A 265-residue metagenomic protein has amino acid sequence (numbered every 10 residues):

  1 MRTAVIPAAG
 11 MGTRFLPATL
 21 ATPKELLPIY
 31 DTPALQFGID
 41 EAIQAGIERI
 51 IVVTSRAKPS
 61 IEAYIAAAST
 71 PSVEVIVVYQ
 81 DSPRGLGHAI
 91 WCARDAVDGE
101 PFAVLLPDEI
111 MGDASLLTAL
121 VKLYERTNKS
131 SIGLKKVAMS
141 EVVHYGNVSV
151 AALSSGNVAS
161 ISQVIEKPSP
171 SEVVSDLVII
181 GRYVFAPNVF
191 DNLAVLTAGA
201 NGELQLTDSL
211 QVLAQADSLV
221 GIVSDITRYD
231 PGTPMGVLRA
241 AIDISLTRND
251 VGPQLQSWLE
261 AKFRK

Functional and structural regions predicted by a protein language model:
M1-I6, R14-P17, L27-P28, T32-V104 (+1 more regions): Conserved N-terminal catalytic core of the sugar/cofactor nucleotidyltransferase
R2, N157-S160, V174-K265: Conserved alpha/beta core of the MobA/IspD/sugar-nucleotide pyrophosphorylase nucleotidyltransferase superfamily
Q44, A66, D95-D98, K122-K129 (+4 more regions): Generic secondary-structure signature for well-ordered alpha-helical cores
V78-Q80, L134, I222-D225: Conserved beta-strand termini and adjacent loop/short-helix elements that scaffold enzyme active sites in alpha/beta
L106-P107, R126: Membrane-embedded alpha-helical bundles of multi-pass transporters/translocases, especially carrier/permease families
G112-L196, A200: Conserved core of the sugar-phosphate nucleotidyltransferase
